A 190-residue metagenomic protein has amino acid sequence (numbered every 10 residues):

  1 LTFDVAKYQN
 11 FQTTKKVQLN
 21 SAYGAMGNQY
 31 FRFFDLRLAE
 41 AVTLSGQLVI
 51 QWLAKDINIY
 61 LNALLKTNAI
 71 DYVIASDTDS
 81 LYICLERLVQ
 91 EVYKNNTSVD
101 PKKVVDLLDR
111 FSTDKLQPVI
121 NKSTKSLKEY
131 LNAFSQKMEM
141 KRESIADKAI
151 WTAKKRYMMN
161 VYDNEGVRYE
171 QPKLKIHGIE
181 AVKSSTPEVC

Functional and structural regions predicted by a protein language model:
L1-Y60, L64, A69, V92: Helical catalytic core of nucleic-acid polymerases
L19, I70-E86: Catalytic palm active-site di-aspartate
Y60-D77, K128-M140: Short, glycine/acidic-rich hinge or "gate" loops at secondary-structure transitions that mediate conformational
Y82-C190: C-terminal polymerase-core module
